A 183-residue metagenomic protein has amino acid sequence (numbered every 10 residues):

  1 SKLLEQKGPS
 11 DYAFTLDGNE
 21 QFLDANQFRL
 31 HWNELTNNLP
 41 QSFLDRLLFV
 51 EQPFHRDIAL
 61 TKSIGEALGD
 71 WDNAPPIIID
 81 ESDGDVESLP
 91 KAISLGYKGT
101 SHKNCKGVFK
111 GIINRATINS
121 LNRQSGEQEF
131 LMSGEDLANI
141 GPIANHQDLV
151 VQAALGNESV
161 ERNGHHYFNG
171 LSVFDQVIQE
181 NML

Functional and structural regions predicted by a protein language model:
S1-I143: Catalytic core of soluble alpha/beta enzymes
Q124-L183: Flexible C-terminal active-site loop/helix
